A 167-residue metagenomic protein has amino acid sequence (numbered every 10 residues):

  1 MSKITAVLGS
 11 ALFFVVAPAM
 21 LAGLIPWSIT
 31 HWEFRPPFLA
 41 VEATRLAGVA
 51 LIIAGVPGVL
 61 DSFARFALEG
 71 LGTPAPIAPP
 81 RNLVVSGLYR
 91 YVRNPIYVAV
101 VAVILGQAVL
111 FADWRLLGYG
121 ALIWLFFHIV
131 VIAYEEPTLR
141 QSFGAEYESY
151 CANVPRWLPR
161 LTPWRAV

Functional and structural regions predicted by a protein language model:
M1-S86, V98-V167: Membrane-anchoring alpha-helices and their flanking helix-loop junctions
Y89: Solvent-exposed interhelical
N94: Extended, alpha-helix-rich binding/interface surfaces that flank or overlap catalytic cores and mediate recognition
